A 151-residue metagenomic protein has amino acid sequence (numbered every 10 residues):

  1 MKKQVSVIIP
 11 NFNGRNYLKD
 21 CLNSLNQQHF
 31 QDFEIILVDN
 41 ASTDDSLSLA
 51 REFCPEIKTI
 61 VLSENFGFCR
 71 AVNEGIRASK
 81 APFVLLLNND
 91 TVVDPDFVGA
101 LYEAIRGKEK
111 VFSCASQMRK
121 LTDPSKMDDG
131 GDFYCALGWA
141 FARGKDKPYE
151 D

Functional and structural regions predicted by a protein language model:
K3-S6, E34: Cell-envelope/extracellular polymer assembly enzymes that use nucleotide-activated donors
L22-N23, L47-S48, N73, A81 (+2 more regions): Short alpha-helix within the catalytic core of nucleotide-sugar-dependent glycosyltransferases
N23-D32: Short, acidic, metal-binding catalytic loop of nucleotide-sugar glycosyltransferases
S24, D39-S48, E64: A conserved acidic beta->alpha catalytic loop
L62-S79, N89: Glycine-rich, basic loop-to-helix element that forms the pyrophosphate-binding segment of sugar-nucleotide handling
V84: Short aromatic/hydrophobic "clamp" motif used to bind/position activated sugar donors
V92-D128, F133-Y134: Conserved donor NDP-sugar-binding/catalytic core segment of glycosyltransferases
C135-D151: Short, flexible, basic/aromatic active-site loop/helix in glycosyltransferases
